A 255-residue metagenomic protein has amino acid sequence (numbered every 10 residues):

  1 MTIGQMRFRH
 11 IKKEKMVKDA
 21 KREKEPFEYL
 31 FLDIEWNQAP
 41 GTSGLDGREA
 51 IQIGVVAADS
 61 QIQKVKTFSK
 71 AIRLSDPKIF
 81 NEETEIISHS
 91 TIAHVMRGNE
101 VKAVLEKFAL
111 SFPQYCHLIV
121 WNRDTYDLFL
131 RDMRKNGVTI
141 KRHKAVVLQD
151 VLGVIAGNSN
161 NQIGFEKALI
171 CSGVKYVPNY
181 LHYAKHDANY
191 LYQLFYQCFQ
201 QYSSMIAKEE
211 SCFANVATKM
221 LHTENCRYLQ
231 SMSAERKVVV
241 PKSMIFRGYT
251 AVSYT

Functional and structural regions predicted by a protein language model:
T2-R22, N189-G248: Acidic two-metal-ion nuclease catalytic site recognized across multiple nuclease folds, prominently DnaQ/RNase D-T
D19, E23-D127, D132, T139-R142 (+1 more regions): Conserved non-catalytic scaffold segment of RNase H-like nuclease domains
S88, P178-H182, H222: Histidine-centered active-site/metal-ligand motif
V95-K102, S159, H182-K185: Conserved phosphate-coordination/catalytic loops
H117-R123, L128-M133, I163-E209: Acidic, Mg2+-coordinating catalytic module of metal-dependent nucleases/exonucleases that use a two-metal-ion mechanism
V147-Q162: Short alpha-helix plus adjacent loop in nuclease-associated cores
T255: Conserved small/polar residues in nucleotide/adenosyl-binding loops
